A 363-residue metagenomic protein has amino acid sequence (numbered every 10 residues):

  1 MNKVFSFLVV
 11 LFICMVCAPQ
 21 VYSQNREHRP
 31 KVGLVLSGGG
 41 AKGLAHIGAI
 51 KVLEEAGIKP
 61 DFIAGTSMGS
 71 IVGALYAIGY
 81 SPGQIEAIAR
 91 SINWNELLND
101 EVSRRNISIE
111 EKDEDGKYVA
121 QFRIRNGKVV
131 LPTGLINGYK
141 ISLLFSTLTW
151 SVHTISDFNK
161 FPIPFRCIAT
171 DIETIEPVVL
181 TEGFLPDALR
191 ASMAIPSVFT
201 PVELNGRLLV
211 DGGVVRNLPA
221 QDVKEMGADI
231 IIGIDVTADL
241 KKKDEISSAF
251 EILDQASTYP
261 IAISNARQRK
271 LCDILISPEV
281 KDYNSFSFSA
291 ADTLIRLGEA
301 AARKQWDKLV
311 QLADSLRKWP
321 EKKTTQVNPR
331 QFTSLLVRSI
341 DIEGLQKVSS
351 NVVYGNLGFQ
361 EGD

Functional and structural regions predicted by a protein language model:
M1, V16-Q20, E55: Intervening/peripheral non-core polypeptide segments
M1-F7: Positively charged n-region of N-terminal signal peptides that target proteins for export
F7-V16: Bacterial N-terminal signal peptides
V21-T66, A74-D363: Patatin-like phospholipase
